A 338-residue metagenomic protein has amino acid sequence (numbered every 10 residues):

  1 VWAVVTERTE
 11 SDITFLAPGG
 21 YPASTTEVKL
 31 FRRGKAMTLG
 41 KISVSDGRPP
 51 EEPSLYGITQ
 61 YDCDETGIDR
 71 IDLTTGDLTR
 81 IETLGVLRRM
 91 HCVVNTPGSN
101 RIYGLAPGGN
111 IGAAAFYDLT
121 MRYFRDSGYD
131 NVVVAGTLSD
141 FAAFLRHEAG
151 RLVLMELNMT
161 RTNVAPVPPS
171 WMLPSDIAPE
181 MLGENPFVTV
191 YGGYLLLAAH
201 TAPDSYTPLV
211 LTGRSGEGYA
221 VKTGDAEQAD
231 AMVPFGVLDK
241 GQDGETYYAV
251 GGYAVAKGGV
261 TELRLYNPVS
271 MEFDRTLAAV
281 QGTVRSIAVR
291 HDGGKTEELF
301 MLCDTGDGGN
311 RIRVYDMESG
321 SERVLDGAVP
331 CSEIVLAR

Functional and structural regions predicted by a protein language model:
V1-E7, T14-L16, S45-G76: An edge-strand/N-cap motif at the start of beta-rich repeat modules
V4, D77-L84, T120-S127, N163-E180 (+3 more regions): A short beta-strand motif characteristic of beta-propeller blades
F15, Y56-I58, G104, F144 (+3 more regions): Residue position within the beta-strands of beta-propeller blades
A17-S24: Surface-exposed, short loops/turns at beta-strand junctions within beta-sandwich domains
T25-E27, C63-R70, G109-F116, G150-N158 (+3 more regions): Structural motif
R32-G34, D72-G76, F116-R122, N158-T162 (+3 more regions): Short loop/turn segments that connect beta-strands within beta-propeller blades
S43-G47, V86-P97, G128-F141, S175-G192 (+3 more regions): Repeated scaffold domains used in trafficking and secretory/extracellular systems, primarily beta-propellers
E52-P53, S99-N100, S139-F141, G192-Y194 (+2 more regions): Short coil/turn segments that connect the beta-strands within blades of beta-propeller domains
